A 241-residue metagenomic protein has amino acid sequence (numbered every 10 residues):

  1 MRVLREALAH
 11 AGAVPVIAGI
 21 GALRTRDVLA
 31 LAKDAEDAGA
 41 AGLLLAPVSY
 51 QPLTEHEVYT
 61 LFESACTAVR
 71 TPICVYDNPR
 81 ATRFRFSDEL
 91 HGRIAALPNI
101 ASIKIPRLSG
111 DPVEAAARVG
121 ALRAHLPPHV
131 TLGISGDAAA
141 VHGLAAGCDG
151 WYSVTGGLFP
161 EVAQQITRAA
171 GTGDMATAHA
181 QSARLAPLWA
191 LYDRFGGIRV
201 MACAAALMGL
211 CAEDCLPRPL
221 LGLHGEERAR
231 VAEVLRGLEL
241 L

Functional and structural regions predicted by a protein language model:
M1, V28, V119, A140 (+3 more regions): A general structural signal for well-ordered alpha-helical segments in protein cores
M1-R85: Active-site beta->alpha loop and helix N-cap motifs at the rims of alpha/beta catalytic domains
L4, A35, A65, I103 (+4 more regions): Conserved, mostly hydrophobic/aromatic
L8-V14, A38-G39, V69-T71, A95-N99 (+4 more regions): Short helix-capping segments at alpha-helix termini
P47-H56, G171-D174, L216-L220: Glycine-rich tight-turn/loop motif centered on a GG-T
T67, P79-D193: Catalytic alpha/beta core domains of metabolic enzymes, predominantly
L144-C148, R184-R218: Conserved short secondary-structure transition element at the edge of the structured enzyme core that lines
L210-L241: Flexible C-terminal active-site loop/helix
